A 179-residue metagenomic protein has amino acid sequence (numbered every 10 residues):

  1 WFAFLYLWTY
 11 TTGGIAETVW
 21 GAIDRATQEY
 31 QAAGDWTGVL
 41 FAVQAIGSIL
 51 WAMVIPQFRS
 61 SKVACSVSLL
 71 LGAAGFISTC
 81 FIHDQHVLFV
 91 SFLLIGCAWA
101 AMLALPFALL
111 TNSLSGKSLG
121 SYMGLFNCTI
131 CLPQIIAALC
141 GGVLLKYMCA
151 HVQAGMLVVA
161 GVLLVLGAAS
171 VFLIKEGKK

Functional and structural regions predicted by a protein language model:
A22-A45, G155: Loop-to-transmembrane helix entry
I49-K62, L145: Helix-to-loop junctions at the C-terminal end of transmembrane segments in multipass secondary transporters
L71-H83: C-terminal ends and interior cores of transmembrane alpha-helices in multi-pass membrane transporters/permeases
V87-M102: Hydrophobic core of transmembrane alpha-helices in multi-pass small-molecule transporters, especially MFS/SLC-type
A101-S115: Intracellular juxtamembrane helix-capping segments at the cytosolic ends of symmetry-related transmembrane helices
L114-F126: Loop-to-transmembrane helix entry/capping segments in MFS-fold secondary transporters and related SLC/MFSD carriers
V143-L164: A membrane-interface helix-boundary motif in multi-pass transporters
V158-K179: Multi-pass alpha-helical transporter architecture, strongest for 12-TM Major Facilitator/SLC carriers used
